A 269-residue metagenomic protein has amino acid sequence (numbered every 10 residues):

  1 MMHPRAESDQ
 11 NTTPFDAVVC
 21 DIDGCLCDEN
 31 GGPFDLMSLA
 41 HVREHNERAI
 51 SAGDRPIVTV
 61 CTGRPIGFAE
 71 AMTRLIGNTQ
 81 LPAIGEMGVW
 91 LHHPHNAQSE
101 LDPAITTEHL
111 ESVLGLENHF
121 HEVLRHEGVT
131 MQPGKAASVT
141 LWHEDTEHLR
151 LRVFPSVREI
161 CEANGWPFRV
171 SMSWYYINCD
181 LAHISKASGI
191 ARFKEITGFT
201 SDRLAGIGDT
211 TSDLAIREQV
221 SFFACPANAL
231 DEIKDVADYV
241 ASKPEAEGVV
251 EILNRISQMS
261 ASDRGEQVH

Functional and structural regions predicted by a protein language model:
M1-I22, L26, H41-R48: Non-catalytic pre-domain segments flanking phosphatase-related domains
S8, T13-F15, D180, A187-H269: Mg2+-dependent phosphoryl-transfer enzymes with acidic/Ser/Thr/Gly-rich catalytic loops
A17-V19, P82, A205: Hydrophobic "anchor" residues on beta-strands that sit immediately upstream of conserved functional sites
G24, R64, G208-T210: Active-site metal-binding loops of divalent metal-dependent hydrolases
L26-L36, I177: Glycine-rich phosphate-binding "P-loop"
G31-G32, A71-R74, N96-A97, E218-Q219 (+1 more regions): Short amphipathic alpha-helical segments
S38-Q132: Active-site phosphate-binding/coordination module
E117-Q219, N228: Conserved acidic, metal-coordinating active-site core of Asp-based, Mg2+-dependent phosphoryl-transfer enzymes
